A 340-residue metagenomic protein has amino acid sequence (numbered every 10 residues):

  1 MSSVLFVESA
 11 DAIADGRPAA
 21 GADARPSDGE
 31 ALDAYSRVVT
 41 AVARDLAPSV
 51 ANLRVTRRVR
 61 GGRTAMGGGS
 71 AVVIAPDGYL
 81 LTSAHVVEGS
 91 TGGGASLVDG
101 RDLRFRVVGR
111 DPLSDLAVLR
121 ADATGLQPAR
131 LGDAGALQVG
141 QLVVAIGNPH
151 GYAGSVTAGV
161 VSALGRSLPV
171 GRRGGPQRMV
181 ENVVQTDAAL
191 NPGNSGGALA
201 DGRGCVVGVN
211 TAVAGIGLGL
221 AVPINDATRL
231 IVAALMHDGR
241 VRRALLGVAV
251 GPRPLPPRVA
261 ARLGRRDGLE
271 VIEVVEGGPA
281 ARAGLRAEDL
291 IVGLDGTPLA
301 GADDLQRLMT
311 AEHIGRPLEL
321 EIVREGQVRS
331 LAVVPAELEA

Functional and structural regions predicted by a protein language model:
M1-A260, R265-R266, T310, E337-A340: Serine-dependent protease modules
V72, G197-A200, E270-E273, L290 (+1 more regions): Cytosolic beta-strand hydrophobic patch enriched in CBS
D77, D99, R203, G277-P279 (+2 more regions): Residue-level recognition of short loop/turn positions
V107, V161, V271-V274, I291: A structural signal for short, hydrophobic beta-strand segments that form beta-sheets in beta-rich/all-beta domains
A123-P128, L269-V275, L299-A302: Short, structured beta-strand/loop micro-motifs enriched in basic residues and often containing a Trp
S195-A198, P254-R262, V275-G293, L308: PDZ/PDZ-like domain micro-motif
A233-R240, R282-R286, V292-P298, D304-A340: PDZ-domain C-terminal substructure recognizer with occasional recognition of PDZ-binding tails
